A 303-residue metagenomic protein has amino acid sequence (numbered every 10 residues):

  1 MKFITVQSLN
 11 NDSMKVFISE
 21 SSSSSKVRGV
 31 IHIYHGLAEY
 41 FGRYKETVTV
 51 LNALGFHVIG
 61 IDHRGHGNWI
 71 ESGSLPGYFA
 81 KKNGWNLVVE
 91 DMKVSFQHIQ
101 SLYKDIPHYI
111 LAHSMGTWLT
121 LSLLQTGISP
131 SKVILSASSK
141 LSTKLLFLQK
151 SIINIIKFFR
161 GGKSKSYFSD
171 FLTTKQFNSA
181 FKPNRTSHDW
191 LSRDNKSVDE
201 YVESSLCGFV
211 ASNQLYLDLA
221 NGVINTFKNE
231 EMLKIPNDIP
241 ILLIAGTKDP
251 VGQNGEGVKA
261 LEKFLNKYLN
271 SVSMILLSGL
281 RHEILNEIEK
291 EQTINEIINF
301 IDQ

Functional and structural regions predicted by a protein language model:
M1-S23: N-terminal cap/lid segment of alpha/beta-hydrolase-fold proteins
V27-G36: Short beta-strand element of the alpha/beta-hydrolase
H35-E39, S114-M115, T247-K248: Active-site glycine-rich loops that stabilize anionic/oxyanionic intermediates across multiple enzyme folds
V48-S74: Conserved alpha/beta-hydrolase
F79-Q100: Alpha/beta-hydrolase active-site loop
T120-L206: Alpha/beta-hydrolase-fold enzymes
L243-A245: Short beta-strand/loop motif that positions the catalytic acidic residue of the alpha/beta-hydrolase fold
Y268-Q303: Catalytic active-site module of serine/aspartate enzymes centered on a nucleophile-bearing elbow/loop
